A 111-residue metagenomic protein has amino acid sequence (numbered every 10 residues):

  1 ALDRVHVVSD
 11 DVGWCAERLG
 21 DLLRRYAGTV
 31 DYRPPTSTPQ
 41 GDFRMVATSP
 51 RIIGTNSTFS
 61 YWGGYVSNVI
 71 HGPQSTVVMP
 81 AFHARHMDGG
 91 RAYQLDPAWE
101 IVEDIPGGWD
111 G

Functional and structural regions predicted by a protein language model:
A1-G111: N-terminal targeting/anchoring "stem" of glycan-biosynthesis enzymes
